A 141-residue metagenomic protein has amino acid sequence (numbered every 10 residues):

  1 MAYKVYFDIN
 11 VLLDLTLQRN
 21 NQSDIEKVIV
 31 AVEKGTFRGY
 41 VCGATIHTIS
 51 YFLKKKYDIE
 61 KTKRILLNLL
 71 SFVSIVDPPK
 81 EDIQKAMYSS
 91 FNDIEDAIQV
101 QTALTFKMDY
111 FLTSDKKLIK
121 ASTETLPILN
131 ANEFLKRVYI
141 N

Functional and structural regions predicted by a protein language model:
M1-V41, K54-E60, K136-N141: Short, well-structured N-terminal submotif of metal-dependent ribonuclease cores
A2-K4, K27, L104-N141: Acidic, PIN/NYN-like endoribonuclease modules and their adjacent C-terminal/linker elements
T16-L17, L53, S90, S122-T123: Short, flexible helix/strand-to-coil boundary loops that buttress conserved ligand/catalytic motifs in alpha/beta
C42-T48, K54-L70: Glycine/small-residue-rich phosphate/adenosyl-binding loop
S74-K116: Active-site neighborhoods of divalent-metal-dependent phosphate/nucleic-acid chemistry enzymes
